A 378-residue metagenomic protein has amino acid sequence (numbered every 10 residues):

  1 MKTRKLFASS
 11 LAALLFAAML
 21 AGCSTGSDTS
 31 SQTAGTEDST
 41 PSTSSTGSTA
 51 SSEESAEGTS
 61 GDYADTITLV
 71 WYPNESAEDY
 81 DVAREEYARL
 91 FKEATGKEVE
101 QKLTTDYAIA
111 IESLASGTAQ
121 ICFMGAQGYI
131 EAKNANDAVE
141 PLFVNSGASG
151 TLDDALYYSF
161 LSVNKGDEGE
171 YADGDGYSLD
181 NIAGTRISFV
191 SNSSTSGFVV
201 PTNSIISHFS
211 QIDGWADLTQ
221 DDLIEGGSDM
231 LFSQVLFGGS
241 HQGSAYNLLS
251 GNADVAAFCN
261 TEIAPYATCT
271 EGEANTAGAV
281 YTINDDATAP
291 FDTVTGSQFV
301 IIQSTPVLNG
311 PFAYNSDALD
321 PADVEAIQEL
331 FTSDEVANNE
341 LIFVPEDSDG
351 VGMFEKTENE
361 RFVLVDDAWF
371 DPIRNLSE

Functional and structural regions predicted by a protein language model:
A18-G22: C-terminal motif of bacterial Sec signal peptides marking the signal peptidase cleavage site
S24-S27: Bacterial signal peptide processing site
G58-Y129: Extracytoplasmic small-molecule ligand-binding "clamshell" domains of the periplasmic binding protein/Venus flytrap
G61-W71, E75-E86, Y314, A318-E378: An extracytoplasmic/periplasmic, membrane-proximal ligand-sensing/linker region
W71-P73, L103-Y107, T118-I130, N134-A138 (+5 more regions): Beta->alpha turn/N-cap motifs
P73, L156-A172, Q303-A322: A bilobed periplasmic-binding-protein/Venus flytrap-type ligand-binding module shared by bacterial periplasmic
N145-D213: A conserved helix-loop-strand patch within extracytoplasmic ligand-binding domains of the periplasmic binding
G197-D320: Pocket-lining segment of extracytoplasmic ligand-binding domains
